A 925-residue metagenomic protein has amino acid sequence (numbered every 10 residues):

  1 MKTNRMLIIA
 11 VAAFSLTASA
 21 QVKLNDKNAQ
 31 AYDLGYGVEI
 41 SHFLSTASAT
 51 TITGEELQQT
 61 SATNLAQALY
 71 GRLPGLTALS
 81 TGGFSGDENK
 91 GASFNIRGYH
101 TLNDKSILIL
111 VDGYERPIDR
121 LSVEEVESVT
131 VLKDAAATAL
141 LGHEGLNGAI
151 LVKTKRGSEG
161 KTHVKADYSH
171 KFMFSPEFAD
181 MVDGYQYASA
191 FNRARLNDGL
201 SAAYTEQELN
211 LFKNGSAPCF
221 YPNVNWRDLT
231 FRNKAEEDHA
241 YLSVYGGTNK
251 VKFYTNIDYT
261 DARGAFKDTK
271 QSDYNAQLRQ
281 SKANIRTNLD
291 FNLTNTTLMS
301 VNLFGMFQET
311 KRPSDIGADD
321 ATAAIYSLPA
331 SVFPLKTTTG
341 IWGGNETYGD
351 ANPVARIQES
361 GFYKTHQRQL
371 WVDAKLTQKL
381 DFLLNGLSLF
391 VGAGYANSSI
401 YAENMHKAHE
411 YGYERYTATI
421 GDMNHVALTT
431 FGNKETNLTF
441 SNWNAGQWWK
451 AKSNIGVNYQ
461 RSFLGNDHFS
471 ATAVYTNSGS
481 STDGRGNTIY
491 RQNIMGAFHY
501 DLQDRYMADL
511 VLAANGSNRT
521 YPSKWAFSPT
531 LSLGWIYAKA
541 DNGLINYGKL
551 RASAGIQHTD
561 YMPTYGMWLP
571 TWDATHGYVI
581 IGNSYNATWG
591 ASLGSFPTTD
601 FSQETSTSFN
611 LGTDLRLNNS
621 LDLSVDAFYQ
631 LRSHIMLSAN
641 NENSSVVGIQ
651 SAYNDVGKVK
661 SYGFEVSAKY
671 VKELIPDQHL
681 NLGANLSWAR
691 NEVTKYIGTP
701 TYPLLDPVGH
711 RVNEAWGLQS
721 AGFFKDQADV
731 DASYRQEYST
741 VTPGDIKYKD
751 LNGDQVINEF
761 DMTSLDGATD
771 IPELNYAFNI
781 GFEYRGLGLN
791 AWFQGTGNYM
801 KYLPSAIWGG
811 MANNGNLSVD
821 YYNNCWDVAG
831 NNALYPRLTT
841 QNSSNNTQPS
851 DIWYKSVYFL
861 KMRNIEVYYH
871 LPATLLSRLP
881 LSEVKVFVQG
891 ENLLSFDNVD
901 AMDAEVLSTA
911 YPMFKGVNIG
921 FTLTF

Functional and structural regions predicted by a protein language model:
M1-I285, M299: Short, small/polar-rich motifs associated with maturation and membrane association, primarily at protein termini
L7, N288-T297, N302-F307, I316 (+5 more regions): Extracellular/periplasmic, surface-exposed regions of secreted and cell-surface proteins
H100-L102, G145, G246-K250, Y259 (+7 more regions): A generic beta-sheet turn/junction motif
Y114-G157, E177-D180, Y221-Y241, T260-S300 (+9 more regions): Outer-membrane beta-barrel proteins
K165-P218, I316, E673-D770: Conserved small-residue
L335-T337, A355, T796-V886, G890: Extracytoplasmic gating/loop element in the C-terminal half of outer-membrane beta-barrel translocons and assembly
Q650-K660, Y696-L718, S764-G781, W808-N823 (+2 more regions): C-terminal extracellular loops and terminal segments of Gram-negative outer membrane beta-barrel proteins
D770-Y802: Glycine-rich, aromatic-lined ligand/substrate-binding cores of catalytic and carbohydrate-binding domains
